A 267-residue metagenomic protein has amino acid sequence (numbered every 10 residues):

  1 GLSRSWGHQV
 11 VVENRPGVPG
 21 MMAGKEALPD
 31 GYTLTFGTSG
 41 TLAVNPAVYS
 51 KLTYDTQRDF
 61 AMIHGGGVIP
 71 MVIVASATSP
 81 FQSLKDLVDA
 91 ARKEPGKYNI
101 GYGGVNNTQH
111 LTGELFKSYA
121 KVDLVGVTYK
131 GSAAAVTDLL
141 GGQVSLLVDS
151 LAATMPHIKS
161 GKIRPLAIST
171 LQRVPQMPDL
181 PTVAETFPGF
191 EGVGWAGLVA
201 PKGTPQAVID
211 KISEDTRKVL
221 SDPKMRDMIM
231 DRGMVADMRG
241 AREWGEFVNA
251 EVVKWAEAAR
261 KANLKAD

Functional and structural regions predicted by a protein language model:
G1-R58, K97, K121-S150, H157 (+2 more regions): N-terminal (or domain-start) structured segment
N14, L28-G31, G67, S83 (+9 more regions): Conserved functional loop/turn residues at catalytic and ligand-binding sites
G20, V44, S83, T112 (+7 more regions): Hydrophobic alpha-helical segments typical of transmembrane helices and their membrane-interface/capping positions
E26-Y32, S39, A47-A134, T182-V183 (+3 more regions): Hinge/capping helix and adjacent helix->loop/strand transition within the periplasmic-binding protein
G40, G104, A152-A153, S169-Q172 (+1 more regions): Glycine-rich beta-alpha junction loops
Y119-A120, K159, Q206-D267: An extracytoplasmic/periplasmic, membrane-proximal ligand-sensing/linker region
A134-E191: Anionic-ligand binding region
